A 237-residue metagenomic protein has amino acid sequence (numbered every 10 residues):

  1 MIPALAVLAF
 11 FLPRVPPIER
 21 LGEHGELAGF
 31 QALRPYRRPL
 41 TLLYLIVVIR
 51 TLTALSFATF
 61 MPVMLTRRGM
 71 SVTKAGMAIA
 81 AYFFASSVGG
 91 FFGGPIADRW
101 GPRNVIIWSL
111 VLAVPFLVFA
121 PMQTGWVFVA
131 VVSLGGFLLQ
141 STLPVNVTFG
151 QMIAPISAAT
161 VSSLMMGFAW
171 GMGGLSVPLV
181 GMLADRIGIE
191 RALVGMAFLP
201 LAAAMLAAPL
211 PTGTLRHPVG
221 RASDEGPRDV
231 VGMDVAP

Functional and structural regions predicted by a protein language model:
M1-E23, A204-P211: C-terminal membrane-cytosol helix-exit motif in multi-pass small-molecule transporters
F11-A32, H217-G226: Flexible cytoplasmic inter-helical loops of multi-pass small-molecule transporters
R38-G90: Extracytoplasmic gate region of multi-pass secondary transporters
G89-G101, A184-D185: Helix-to-loop junctions at the C-terminal end of transmembrane segments in multipass secondary transporters
N104-V118, A197: Structural signature of the two symmetry-related core transmembrane helices
P121-V131: Helix-loop junctions at membrane interfaces in 12-TM secondary transporters
S141-A154: Intracellular juxtamembrane helix-capping segments at the cytosolic ends of symmetry-related transmembrane helices
Q151-I189, L193: A late C-terminal transmembrane helix in Major Facilitator Superfamily
